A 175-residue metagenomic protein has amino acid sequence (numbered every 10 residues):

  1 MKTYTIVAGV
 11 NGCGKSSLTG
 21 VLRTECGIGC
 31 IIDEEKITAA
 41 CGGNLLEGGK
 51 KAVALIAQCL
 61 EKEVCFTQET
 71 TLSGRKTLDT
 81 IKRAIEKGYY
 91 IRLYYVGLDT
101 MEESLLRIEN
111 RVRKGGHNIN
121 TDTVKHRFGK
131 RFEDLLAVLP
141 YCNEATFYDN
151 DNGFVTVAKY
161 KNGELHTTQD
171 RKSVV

Functional and structural regions predicted by a protein language model:
M1-T5, K62-V64: Pre-Walker A (Motif I) flank of P-loop NTPase domains
V10: P-loop (Walker A) phosphate-binding loop of NTP-binding proteins
G14: Conserved glycine(s) of the Walker
S17-F66: Conserved substrate/cofactor phosphate-moiety recognition/catalytic segment in nucleotide-dependent phosphotransferases
L45-G49, G74, F128: A conditional alpha-helix N-cap/helix-loop micro-motif detector
R75-G153: Replace "adjacent to P-loop NTPase cores in ATP/GTP-dependent enzymes" with "adjacent to NTP-binding cores
V155-K161: Local beta-strand/beta-hairpin segments that build beta-sheet-rich folds
K172-V175: Conserved small/polar residues in nucleotide/adenosyl-binding loops
